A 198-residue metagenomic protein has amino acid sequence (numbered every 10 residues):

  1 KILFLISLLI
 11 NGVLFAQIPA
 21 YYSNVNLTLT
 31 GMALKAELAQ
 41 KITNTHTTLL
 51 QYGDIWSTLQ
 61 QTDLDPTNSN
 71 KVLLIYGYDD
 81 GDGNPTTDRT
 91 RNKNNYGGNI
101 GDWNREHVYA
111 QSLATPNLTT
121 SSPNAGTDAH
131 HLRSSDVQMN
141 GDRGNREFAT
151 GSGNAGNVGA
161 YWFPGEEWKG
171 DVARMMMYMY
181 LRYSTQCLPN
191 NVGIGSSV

Functional and structural regions predicted by a protein language model:
L3-V13: Bacterial N-terminal signal peptides
N11, G83, P116-N117: Residues in flexible loops and secondary-structure boundaries
N11, T30, Y52, D80 (+2 more regions): Feature targets compositionally biased, intrinsically disordered low-complexity regions with long contiguous runs
A16-G83: N-terminal module-boundary/linker segments of secreted carbohydrate-active enzymes
D54-L64, T90-G97, W162-F163: Intrinsically disordered, low-complexity boundary segments flanking structured domains
L73-Y96, D136: Short cysteine-rich loop/turn motifs with clustered Cys
K93-V198: Domain-level detector of nuclease and nuclease-like folds in predominantly extracellular/periplasmic contexts
